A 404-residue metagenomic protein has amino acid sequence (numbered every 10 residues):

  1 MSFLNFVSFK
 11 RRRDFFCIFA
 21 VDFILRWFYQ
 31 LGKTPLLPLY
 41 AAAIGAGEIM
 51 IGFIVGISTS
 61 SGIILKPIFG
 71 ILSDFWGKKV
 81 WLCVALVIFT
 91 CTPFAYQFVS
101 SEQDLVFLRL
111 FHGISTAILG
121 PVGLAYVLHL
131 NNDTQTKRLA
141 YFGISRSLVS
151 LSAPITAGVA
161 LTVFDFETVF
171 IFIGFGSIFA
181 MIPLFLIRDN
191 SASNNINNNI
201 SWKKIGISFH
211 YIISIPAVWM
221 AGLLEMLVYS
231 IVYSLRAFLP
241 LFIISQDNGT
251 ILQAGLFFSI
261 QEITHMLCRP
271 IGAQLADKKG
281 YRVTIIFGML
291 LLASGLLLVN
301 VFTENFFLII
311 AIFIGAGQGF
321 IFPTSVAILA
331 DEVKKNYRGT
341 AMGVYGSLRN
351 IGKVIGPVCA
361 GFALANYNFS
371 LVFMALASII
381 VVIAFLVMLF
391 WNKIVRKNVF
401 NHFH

Functional and structural regions predicted by a protein language model:
M1-R12, D189-A221: Juxtamembrane intracellular "pre-TM" segments in multi-pass secondary transporters
R11-T59, W219-M220, L224, Y229-Q246: Helix-loop boundary and gating motifs at the non-cytosolic
T59-P67, S150-L151, E262-P270, K353-V354: Residue-level signature of mid-helix packing/kink "hotspots" within the transmembrane helices of 12-pass Major
L65-G77, L161, C268-G280, L364: Helix-to-loop junctions at the C-terminal end of transmembrane segments in multipass secondary transporters
V80-F94, V283-L297: Structural signature of the two symmetry-related core transmembrane helices
Q103-F111, G295, N305-F313: Paired small-residue
L108-S147, I328: Cytoplasmic helix-loop-helix junction between adjacent transmembrane helices in 12-TM secondary transporters
F175-N195, L386-W391: C-terminal membrane-cytosol helix-exit motif in multi-pass small-molecule transporters
